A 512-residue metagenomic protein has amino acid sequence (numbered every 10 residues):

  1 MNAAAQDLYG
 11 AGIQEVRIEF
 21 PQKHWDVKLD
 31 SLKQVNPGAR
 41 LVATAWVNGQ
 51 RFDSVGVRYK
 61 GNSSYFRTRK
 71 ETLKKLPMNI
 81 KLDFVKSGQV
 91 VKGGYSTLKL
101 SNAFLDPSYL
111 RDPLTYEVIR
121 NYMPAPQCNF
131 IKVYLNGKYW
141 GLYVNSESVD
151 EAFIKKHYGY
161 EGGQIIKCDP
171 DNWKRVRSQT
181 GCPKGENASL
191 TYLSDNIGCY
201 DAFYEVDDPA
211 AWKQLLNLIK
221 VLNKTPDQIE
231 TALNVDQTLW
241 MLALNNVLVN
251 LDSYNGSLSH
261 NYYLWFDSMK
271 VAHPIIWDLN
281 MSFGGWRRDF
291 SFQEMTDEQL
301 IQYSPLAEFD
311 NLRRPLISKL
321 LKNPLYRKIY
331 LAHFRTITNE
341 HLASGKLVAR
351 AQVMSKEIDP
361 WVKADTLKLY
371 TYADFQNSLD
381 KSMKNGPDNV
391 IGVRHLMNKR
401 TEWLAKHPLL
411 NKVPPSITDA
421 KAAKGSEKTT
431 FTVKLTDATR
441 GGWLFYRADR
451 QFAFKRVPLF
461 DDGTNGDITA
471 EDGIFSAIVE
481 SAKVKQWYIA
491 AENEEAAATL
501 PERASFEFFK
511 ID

Functional and structural regions predicted by a protein language model:
A4-K428, D437-F452, A496-A498, F509: Phosphate/dinucleotide-binding and metal-coordinating scaffold of catalytic cores in nucleotide-dependent enzymes
T430-T432: A short beta-strand segment in extracellular, disulfide-stabilized domains
L435-R440, A482-V484: Short proline/glycine-enriched turn/loop motifs at strand-loop junctions of beta-rich domains
W443-S481, E494-F506: Aromatic- and glycine-rich beta-strand/loop motifs that create alpha-glucan
